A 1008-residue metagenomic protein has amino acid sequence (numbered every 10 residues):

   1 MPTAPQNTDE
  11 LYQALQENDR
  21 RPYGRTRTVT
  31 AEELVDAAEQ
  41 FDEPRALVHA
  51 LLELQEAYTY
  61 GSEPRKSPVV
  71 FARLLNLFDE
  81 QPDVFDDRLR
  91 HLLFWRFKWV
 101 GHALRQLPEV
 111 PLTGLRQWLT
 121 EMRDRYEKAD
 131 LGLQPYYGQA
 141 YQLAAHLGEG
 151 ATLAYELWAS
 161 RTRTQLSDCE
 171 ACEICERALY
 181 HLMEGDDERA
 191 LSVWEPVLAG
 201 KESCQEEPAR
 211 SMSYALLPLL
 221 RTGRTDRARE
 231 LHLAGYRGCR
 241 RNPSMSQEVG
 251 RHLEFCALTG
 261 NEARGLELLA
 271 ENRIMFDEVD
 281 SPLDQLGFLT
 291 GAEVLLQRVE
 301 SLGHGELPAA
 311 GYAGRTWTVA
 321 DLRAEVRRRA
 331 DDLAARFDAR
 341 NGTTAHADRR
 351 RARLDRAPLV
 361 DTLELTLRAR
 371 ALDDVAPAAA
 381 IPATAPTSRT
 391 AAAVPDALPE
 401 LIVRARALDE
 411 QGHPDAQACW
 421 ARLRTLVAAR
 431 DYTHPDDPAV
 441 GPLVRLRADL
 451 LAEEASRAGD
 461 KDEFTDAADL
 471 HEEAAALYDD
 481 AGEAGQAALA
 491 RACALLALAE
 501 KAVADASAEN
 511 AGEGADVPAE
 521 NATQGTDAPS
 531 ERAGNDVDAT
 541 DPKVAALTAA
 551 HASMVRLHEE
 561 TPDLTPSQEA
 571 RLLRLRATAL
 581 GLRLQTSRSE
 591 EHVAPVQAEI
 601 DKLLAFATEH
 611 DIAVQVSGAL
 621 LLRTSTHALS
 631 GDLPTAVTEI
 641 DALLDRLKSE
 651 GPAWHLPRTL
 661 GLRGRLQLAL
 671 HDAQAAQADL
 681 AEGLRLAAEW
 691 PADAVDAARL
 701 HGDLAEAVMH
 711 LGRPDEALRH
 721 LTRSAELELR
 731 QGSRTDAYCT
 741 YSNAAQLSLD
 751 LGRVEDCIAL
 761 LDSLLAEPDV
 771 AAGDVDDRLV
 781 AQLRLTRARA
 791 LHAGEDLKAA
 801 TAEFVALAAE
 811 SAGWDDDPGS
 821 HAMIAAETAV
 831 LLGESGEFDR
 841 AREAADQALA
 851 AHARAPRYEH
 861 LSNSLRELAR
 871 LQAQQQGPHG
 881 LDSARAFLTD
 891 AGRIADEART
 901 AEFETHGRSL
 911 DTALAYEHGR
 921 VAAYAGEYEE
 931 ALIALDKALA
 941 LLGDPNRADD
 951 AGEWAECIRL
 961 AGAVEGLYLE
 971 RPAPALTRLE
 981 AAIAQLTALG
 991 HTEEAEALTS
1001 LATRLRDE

Functional and structural regions predicted by a protein language model:
P2, F276-T425, R430-Y432, D466 (+4 more regions): C-terminal non-catalytic interaction modules
T3-Q6, Y23, D42-E43, D83-R88 (+23 more regions): Short coil/turn linker motifs that delimit alpha-helical repeat modules in TPR/alpha-solenoid proteins
P5-D9, T26-V29, L34, A38-Q165 (+6 more regions): Internal alpha-solenoid helical repeat scaffolds
D9-Y12, H49, L89-W95, Q134-Y137 (+22 more regions): Residue register of alpha-helical TPR repeats
A14, L34, L54, R96-A103 (+31 more regions): Structural register within alpha-helical repeat arrays
Q16-R27, E56-V70, F85-D86, K98-L115 (+21 more regions): Short coil/turn connectors between adjacent alpha-helices in alpha-solenoid helical repeat scaffolds
E32-E39, A72-D83, Q117-E127, L157-R163 (+17 more regions): Amphipathic alpha-helical segments of tetratricopeptide repeats
L451, L470, R491, L573 (+16 more regions): TPR/Sel1-like alpha-solenoid repeat signature
